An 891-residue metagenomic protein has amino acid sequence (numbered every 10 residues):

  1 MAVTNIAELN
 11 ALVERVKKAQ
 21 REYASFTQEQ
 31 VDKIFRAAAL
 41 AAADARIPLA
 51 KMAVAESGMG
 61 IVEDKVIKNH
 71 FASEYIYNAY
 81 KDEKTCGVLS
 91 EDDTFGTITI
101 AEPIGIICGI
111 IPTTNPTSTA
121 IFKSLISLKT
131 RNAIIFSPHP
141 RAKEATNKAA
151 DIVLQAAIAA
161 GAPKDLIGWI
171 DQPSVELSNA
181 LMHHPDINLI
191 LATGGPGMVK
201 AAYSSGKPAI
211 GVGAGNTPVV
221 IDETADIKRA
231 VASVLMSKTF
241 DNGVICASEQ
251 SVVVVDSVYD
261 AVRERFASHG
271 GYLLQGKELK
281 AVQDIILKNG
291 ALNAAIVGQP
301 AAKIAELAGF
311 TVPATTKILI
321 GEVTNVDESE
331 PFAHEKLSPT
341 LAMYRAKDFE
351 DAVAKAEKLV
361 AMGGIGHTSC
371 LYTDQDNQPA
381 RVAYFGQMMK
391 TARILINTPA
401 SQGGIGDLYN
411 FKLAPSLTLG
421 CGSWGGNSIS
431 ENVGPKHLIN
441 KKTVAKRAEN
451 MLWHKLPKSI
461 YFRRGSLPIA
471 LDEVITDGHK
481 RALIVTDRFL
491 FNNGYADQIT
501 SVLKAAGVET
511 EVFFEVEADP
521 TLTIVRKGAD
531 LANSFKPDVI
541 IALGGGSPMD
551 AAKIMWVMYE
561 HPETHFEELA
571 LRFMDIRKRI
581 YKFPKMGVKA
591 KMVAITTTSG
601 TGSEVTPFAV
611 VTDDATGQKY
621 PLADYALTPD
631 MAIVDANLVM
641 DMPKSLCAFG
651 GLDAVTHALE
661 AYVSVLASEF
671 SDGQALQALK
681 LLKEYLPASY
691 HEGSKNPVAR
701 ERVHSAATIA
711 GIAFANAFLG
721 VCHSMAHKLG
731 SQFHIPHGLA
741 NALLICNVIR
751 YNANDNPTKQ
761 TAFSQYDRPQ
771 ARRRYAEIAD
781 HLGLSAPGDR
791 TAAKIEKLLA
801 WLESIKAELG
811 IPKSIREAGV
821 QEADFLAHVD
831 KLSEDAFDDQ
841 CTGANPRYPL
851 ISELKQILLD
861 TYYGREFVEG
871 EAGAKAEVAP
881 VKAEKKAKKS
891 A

Functional and structural regions predicted by a protein language model:
M1-I98, I126, S268: N-terminal Rossmann-like NAD(P)+-binding subdomain of aldehyde/semialdehyde dehydrogenases
V3, I121, V199-D327, A354: ALDH superfamily catalytic-core signature
A24, F310-N450: Conserved C-terminal structural/oligomerization subdomain of aldehyde/semialdehyde dehydrogenase
N78, K84, A149, T523-N637: Glycine/threonine-rich beta-strand-loop-alpha-helix active-site module that forms ligand/phosphate-binding
V88-R229: Rossmann-like NAD(P) dinucleotide-binding subdomain of oxidoreductase/dehydrogenase enzymes
D260, S268, V605-A717: Carboxylate- and glycine-rich phosphate/diphosphate-binding segment that chelates Mg2+/Mn2+
L452-V539, I815: ATP/NTP phosphate-donor binding region
Q732-I735, L739-A827, G843, F867-V868 (+1 more regions): Gly/Pro-rich interdomain helix-loop hinge
